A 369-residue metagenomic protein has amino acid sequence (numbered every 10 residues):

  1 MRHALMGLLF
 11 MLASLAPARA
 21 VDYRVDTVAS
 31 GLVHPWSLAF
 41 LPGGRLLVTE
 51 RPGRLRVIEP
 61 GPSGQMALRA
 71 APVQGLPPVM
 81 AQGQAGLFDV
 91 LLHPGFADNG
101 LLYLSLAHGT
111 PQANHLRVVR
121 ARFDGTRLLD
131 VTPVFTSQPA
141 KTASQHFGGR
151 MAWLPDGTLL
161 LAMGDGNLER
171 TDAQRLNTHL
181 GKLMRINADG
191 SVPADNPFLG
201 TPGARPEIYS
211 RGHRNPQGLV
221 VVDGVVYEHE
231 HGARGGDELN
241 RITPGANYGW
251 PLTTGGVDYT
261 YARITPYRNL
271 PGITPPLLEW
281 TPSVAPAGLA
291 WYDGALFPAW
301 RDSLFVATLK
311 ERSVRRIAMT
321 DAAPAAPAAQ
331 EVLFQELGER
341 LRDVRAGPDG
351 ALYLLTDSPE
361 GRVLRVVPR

Functional and structural regions predicted by a protein language model:
M1-A4, P368: Positively charged n-region of N-terminal signal peptides that target proteins for export
A4-S14: Bacterial N-terminal signal peptides
A18-E169, G218-V221, V225-G232, P282-D321 (+1 more regions): Acidic, Gly/Ser/Thr-rich repeat motifs that build Ca2+-stabilized beta-propeller blades
A70-A85, V131-F147, H179, A188-Y209 (+2 more regions): Surface-exposed loop and turn segments in beta-propeller and other repeat-based domains that flank or scaffold
L116-G125, R175-D189, R241-T243: Beta-propeller blade signature
L161-L180, G236-E238, I242: Short, conserved, GDST-rich strand-edge loop motifs in beta-rich repeat architectures
A204-E238, T243: Repeat-solenoid scaffold signature
H213, A325-P348: Conserved blade-ending motifs and adjacent loop-strand segments that build the rim/top face of beta-propeller domains
